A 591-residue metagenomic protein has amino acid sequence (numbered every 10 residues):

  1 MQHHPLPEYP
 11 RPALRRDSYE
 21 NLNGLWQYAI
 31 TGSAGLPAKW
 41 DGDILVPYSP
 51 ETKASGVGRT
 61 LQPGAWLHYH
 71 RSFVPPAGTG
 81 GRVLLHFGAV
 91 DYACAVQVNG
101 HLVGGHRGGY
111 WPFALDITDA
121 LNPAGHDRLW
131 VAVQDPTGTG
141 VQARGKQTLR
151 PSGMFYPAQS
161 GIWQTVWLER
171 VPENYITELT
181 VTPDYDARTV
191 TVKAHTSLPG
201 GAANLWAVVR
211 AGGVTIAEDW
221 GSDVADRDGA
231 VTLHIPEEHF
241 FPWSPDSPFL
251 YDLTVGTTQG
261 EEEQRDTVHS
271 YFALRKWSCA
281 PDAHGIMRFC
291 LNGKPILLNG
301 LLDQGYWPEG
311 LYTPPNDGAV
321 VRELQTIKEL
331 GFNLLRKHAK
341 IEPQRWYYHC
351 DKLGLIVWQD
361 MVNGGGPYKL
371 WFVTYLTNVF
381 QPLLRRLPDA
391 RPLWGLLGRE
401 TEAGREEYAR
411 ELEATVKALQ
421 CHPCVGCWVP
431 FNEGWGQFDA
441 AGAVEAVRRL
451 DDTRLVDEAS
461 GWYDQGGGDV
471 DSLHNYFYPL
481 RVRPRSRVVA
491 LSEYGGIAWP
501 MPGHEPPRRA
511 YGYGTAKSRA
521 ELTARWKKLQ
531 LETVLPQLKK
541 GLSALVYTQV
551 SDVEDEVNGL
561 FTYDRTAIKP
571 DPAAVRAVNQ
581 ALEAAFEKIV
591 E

Functional and structural regions predicted by a protein language model:
M1-A54, A132, P136-V141, G212-V214 (+4 more regions): Accessory carbohydrate-binding/adhesion or oligomerization-edge regions at the termini of glycan-active proteins
E8-A13, Q27-G32, R59-Y175, P199 (+4 more regions): Accessory beta-strand-rich segments of carbohydrate-active enzymes
V96-V98, T189-S222: Beta-strand-rich binding/interaction modules
L115-A120, T232-P248: Signal that preferentially marks extracellular ectodomain short beta-strand elements of beta-sandwich modules
R128-V131, S247-Q259: Short, aromatic- and glycine-rich surface loops/edge beta-strands on solvent-exposed regions
R170-G200, A283-R288, L582-V590: Surface beta-strand/loop "capping" patches
L179-T180, T254-I327, A581, F586-K588: N-terminal carbohydrate-binding accessory modules
L334-N579, A585-V590: Substrate-binding/catalytic cleft of secreted carbohydrate-active enzymes, primarily glycoside hydrolases
